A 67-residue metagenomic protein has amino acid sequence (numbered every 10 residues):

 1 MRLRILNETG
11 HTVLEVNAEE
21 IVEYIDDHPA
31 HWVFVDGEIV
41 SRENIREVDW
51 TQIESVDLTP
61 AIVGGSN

Functional and structural regions predicted by a protein language model:
M1-G64: Ubiquitin-like/PB1-type beta-grasp interaction modules and other compact soluble beta-rich domains
